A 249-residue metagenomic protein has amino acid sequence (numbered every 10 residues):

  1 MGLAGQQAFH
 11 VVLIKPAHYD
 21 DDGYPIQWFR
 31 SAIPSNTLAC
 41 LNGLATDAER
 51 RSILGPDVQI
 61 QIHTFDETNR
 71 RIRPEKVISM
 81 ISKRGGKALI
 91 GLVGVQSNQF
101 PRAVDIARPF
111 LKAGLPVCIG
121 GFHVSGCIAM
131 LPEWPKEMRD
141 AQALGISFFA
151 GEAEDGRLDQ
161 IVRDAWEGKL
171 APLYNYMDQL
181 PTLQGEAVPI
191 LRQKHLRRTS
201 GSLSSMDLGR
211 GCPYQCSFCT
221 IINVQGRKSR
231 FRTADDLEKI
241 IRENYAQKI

Functional and structural regions predicted by a protein language model:
M1-Q6, M80-S82, H195-R198: Short boundary motifs at domain starts and secondary-structure transition points
L3-I33: Short glycine-rich His-centered loop
Q7-F9, A88, S204: Nucleotide donor/acceptor-binding cores
F29-T46: Short catalytic helix/loop segments, enriched in acidic residues and glycine and frequently bearing histidine
N42, A103-A107, S204, I241: Generic structural signal for well-ordered alpha-helices, preferentially at hydrophobic/aromatic core positions
A45, Q61-G185: Glycine-rich beta-alpha loop elements in corrinoid/cobalamin-binding modules across cobalamin-dependent enzymes
R51-F65: Short beta-strand elements in bilobed, periplasmic/extracellular small-molecule ligand-binding domains
Q184-I249: Radical SAM [4Fe-4S] cluster-binding motif and immediate context
